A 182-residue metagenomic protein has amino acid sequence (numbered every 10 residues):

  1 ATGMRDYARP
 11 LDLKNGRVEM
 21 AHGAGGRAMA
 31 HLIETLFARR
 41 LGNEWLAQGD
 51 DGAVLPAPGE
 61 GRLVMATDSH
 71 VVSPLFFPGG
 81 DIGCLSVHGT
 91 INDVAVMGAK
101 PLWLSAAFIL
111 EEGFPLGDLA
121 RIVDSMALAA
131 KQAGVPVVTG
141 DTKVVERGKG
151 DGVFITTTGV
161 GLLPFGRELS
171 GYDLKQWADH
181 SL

Functional and structural regions predicted by a protein language model:
A1-M4, A30: Helix-rich terminal scaffold detector
G3-Y7, D12-V18: Conserved "HGTGT" condensation-loop signature of ketosynthase/thiolase-family condensing enzymes that catalyze
E19, A24-L182: Glycine-rich phosphate/pyrophosphate-binding loop regions near the starts of catalytic domains
